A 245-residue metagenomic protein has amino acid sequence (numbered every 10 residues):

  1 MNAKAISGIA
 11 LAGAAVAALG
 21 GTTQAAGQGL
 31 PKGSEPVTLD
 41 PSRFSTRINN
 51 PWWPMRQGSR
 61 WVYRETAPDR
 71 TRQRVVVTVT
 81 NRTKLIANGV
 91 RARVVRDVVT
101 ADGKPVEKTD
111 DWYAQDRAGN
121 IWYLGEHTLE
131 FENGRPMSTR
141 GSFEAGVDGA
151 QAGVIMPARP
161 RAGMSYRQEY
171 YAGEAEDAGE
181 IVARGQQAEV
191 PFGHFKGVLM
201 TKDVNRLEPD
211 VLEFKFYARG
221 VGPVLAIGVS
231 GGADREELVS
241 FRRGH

Functional and structural regions predicted by a protein language model:
M1-A3: N-terminal secretory signal peptides that target proteins for export/translocation
A5-S7: Short, hydrophobic alpha-helical membrane anchors of single-pass surface/secreted proteins
I9-A18: Bacterial N-terminal signal peptides
A17-G29: Bacterial Sec-dependent signal peptides at the C-terminal "C-region" and cleavage site
A26-H245: Conserved functional acidic sites
